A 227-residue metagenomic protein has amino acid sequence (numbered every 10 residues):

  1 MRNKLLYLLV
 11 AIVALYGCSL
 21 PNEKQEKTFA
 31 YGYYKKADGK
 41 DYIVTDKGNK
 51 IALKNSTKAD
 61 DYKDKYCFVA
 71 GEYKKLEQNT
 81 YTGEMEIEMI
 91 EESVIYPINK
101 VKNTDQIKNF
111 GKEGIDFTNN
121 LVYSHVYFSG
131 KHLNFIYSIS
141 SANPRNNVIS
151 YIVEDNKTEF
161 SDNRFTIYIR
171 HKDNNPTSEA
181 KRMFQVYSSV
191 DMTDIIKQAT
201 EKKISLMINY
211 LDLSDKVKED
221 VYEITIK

Functional and structural regions predicted by a protein language model:
M1-L5: Positively charged n-region of N-terminal signal peptides that target proteins for export
A14-G17: C-terminal motif of bacterial Sec signal peptides marking the signal peptidase cleavage site
S19-E91: Start-of-domain marker
Y62, D173-I204, L211: Short, solvent-exposed, Trp/other aromatic-anchored flexible loops in extracytoplasmic proteins
K75, I139-N143, D173, D194 (+1 more regions): Beta-strand elements of well-folded, non-transmembrane domains
N79-S138: Surface-exposed beta-loop interaction hotspot
L121-E179: Short helix-loop boundary/capping segments
S214-K227: Short beta-strand elements
